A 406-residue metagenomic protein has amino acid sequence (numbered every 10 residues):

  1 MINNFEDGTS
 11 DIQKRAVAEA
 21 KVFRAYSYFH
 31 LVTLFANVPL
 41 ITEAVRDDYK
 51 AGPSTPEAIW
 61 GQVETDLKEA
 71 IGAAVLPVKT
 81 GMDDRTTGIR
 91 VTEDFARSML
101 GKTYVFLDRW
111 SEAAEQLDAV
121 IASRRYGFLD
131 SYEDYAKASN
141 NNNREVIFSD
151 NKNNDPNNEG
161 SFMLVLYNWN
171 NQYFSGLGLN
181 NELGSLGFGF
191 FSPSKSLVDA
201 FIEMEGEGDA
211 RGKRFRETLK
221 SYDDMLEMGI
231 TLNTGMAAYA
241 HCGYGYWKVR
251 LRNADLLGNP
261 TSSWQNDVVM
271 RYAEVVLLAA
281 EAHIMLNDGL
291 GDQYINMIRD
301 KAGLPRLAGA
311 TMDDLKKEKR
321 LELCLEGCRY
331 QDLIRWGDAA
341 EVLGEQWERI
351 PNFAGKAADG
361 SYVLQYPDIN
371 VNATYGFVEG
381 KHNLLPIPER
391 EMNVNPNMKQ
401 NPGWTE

Functional and structural regions predicted by a protein language model:
M1-F35, Y49-E57, G61, L67-P77 (+2 more regions): Conserved, well-structured interaction surfaces
L34, W110, D288-G289: TPR-repeat structural position
Q62, T87, A136-F190, S262 (+2 more regions): Long, intrinsically disordered, low-complexity segments
K68-I71, R90-T234, L343-E345: An aromatic- and glycine-enriched ligand-binding surface/loop that stacks and positions planar moieties
K213-I298: C-terminal substrate/ligand-recognition segments
